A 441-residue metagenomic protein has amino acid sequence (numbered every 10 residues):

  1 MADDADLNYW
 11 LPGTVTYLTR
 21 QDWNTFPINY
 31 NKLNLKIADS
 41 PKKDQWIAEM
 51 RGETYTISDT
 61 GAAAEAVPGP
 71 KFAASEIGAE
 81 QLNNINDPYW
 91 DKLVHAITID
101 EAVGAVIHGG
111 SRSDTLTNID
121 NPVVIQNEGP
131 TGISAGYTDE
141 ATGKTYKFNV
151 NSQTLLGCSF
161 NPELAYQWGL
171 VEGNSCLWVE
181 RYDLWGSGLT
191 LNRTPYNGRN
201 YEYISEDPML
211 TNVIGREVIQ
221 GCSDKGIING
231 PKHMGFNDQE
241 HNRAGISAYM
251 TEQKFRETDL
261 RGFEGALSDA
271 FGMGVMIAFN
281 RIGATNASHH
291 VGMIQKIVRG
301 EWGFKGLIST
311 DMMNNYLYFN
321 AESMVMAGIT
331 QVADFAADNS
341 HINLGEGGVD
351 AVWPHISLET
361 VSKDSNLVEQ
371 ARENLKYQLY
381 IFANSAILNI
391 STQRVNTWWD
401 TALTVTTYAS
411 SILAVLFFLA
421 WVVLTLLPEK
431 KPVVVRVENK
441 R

Functional and structural regions predicted by a protein language model:
M1-R441: Glycoside hydrolase catalytic-domain context in secreted enzymes
